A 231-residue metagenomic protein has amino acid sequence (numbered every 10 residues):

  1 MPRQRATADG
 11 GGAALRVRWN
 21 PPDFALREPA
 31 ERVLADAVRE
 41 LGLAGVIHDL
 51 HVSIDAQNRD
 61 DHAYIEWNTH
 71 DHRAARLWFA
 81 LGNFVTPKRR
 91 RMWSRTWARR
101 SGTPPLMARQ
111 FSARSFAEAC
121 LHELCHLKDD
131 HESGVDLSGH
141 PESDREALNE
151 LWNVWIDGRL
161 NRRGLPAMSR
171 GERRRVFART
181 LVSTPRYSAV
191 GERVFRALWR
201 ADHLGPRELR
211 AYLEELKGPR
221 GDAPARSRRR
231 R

Functional and structural regions predicted by a protein language model:
P2-T96, R159, R163-P166: Auxiliary, metal-adjacent structural segments of Zn-dependent hydrolase domains
A25-P29, S112-F116, C120, L148: Short amphipathic alpha-helical segments
T86-R90, D129, S133-S138: Short acidic/His/Gly/Ser-rich catalytic and metal-binding motifs that mark active-site loops of diverse hydrolases
R89-R91, A98-S101, A108, S138: N-terminal, positively charged nucleic-acid-binding surface of large information/translation enzymes
R99-A119: Short pre-active-site segment immediately N-terminal to the catalytic Zn-binding motif
S115-V135: Active-site recognition of the HExxH zinc-binding catalytic motif
E132, H140-F177: Post-HExxH zinc-binding segment in Zn-dependent metallohydrolases
A178-R231: Pan-zinc metallopeptidase signature
